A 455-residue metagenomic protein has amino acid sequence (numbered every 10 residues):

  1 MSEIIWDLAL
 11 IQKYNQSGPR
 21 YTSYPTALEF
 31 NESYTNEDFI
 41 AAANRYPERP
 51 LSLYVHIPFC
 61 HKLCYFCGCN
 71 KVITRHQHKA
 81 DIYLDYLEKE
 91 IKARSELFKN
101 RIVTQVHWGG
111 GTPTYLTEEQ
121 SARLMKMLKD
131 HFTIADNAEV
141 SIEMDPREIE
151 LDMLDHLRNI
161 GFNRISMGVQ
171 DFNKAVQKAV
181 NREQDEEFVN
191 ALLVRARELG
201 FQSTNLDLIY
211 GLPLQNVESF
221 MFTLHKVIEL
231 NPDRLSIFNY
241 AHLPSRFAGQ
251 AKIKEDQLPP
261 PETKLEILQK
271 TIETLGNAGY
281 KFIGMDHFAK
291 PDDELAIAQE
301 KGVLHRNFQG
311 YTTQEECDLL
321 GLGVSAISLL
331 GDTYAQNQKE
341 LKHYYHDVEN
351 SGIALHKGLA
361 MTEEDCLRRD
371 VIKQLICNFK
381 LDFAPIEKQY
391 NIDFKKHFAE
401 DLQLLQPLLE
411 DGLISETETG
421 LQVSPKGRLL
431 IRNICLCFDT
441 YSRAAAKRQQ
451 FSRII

Functional and structural regions predicted by a protein language model:
M1-L51: Flexible, acidic/Gly-rich N-terminal and inter-domain linker regions that tether and position cofactor-handling modules
A43, I73-L97, R101-I392, R453-I454: C-terminal scaffold of the Radical SAM
P47-L84, K174: Canonical Radical SAM [4Fe-4S] cluster-binding loop centered on the CxxxCxxC motif and its immediate flanking residues
V176, E300, Q422-C437: Short, cationic-aromatic polyanion-contact patches
F288, E418-L421: Short, Lys/Arg-rich nucleic-acid/phosphate-binding segment
F394-L409: Short amphipathic alpha-helical interaction segments
L409-T419: A short, conserved structural fragment
R428-I455: Short, amphipathic alpha-helical interaction segments positioned at domain boundaries
